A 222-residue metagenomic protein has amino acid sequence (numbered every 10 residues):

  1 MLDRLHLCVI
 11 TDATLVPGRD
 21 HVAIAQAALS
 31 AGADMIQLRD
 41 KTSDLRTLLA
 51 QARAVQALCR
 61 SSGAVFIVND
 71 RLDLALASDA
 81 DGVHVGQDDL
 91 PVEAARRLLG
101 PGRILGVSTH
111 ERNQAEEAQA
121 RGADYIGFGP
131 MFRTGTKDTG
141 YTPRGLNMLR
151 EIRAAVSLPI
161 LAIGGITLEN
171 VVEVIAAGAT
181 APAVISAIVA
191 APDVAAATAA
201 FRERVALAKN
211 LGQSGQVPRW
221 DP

Functional and structural regions predicted by a protein language model:
M1-D89, R97-Y125, Y141-R144, E151-L158 (+3 more regions): Conserved N-terminal beta1-alpha1 strand-loop-helix module at the mouth
A13, F132-T134: A short, flexible beta-alpha/helix-coil linker loop
Q37-K41, T134, A183: A short, mixed-charge helix-start or loop-turn motif at secondary-structure junctions
F128, L161-I166, P182-S186: Glycine-rich beta-strand-to-loop/alpha-helix junction loops that act as flexible
P130, G178: Short, small-residue-rich loop/turn micro-motifs
K137-D138: Glycine/threonine-rich flexible loop motifs
